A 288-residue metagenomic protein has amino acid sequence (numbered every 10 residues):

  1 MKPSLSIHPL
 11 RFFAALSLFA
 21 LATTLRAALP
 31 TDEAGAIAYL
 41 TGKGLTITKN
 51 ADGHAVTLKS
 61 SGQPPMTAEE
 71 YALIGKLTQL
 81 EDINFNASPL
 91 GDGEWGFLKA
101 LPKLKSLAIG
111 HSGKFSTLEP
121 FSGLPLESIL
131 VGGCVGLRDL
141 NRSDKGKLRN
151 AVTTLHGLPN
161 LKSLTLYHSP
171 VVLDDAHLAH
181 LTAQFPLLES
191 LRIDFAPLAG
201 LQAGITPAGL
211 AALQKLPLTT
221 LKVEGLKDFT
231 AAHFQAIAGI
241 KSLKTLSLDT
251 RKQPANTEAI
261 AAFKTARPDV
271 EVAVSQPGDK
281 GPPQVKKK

Functional and structural regions predicted by a protein language model:
K2-A14: Bacterial N-terminal signal peptides that target proteins for export
R11-T24: Bacterial N-terminal signal peptides
A28-A34: Cleaved targeting-peptide boundary
G42-K49: Mature N-terminal segment immediately following signal peptide/propeptide cleavage in secreted/periplasmic
D52-L73, Q79-T154, N160-A255, R267-P283: Concave beta-strand-loop units of leucine-rich repeat
K286-K288: Short, solvent-exposed mixed-charge patches
